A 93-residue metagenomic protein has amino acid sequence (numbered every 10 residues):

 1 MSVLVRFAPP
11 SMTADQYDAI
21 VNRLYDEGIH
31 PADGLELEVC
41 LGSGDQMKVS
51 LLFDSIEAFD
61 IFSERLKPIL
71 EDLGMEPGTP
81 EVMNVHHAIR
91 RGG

Functional and structural regions predicted by a protein language model:
M1-S50, D54-P68, E76-G93: Short S/T/G/P-rich N-terminal loop/turn motif that feeds into the first structured element of a domain
